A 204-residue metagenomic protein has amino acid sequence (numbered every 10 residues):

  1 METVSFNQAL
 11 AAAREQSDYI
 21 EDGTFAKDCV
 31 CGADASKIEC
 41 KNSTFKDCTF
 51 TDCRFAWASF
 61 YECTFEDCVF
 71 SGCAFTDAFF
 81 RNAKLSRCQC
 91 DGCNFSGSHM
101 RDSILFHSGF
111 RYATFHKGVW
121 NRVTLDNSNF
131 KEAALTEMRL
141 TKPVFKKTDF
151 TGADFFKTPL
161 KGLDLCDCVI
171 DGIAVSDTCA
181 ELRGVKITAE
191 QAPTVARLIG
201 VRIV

Functional and structural regions predicted by a protein language model:
E2-V204: Tandem repeat scaffolds
